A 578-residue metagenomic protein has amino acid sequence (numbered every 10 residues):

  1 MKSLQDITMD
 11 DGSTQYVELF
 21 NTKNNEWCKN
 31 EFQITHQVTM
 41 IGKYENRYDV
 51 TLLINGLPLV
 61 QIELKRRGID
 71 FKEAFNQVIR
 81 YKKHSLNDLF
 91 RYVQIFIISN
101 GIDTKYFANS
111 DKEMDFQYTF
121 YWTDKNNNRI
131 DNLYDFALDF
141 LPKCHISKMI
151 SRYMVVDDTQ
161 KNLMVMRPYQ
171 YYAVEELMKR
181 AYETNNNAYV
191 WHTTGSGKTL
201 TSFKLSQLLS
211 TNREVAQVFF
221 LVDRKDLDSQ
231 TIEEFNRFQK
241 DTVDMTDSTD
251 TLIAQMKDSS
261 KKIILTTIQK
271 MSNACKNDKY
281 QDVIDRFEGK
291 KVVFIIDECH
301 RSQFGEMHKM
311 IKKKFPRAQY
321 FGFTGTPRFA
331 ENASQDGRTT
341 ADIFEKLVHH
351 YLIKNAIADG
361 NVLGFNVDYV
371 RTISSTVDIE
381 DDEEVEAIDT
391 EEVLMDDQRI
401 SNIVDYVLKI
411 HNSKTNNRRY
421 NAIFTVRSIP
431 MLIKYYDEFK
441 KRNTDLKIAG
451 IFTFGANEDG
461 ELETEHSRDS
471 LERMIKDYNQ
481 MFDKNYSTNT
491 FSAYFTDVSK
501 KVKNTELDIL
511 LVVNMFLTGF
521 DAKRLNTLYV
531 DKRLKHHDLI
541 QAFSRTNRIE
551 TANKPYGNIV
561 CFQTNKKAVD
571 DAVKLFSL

Functional and structural regions predicted by a protein language model:
M1-Q217, D226-T242, S259-K262, Q269 (+2 more regions): ATP-dependent helicase/translocase motor core
R80-H84, R301-Q319, T546: Short, conserved "post-DEAD/DEAH" coupling segment immediately C-terminal to helicase motif II within the SF2/RecA-like
T193-T194, E298-R301, K314-A333, G360: Conserved helicase ATPase motor motifs in RecA-like P-loop NTPase domains
I263-I296, R301-M310, A493-S499, V512-N514: Conserved RecA-like ASCE ATPase "motif II neighborhood" in helicase/translocase motors
N332-N421, Y436-D445: Interdomain helical connector at the RecA1-RecA2 junction of SF1/SF2 helicase-like NTPases
E391-V512: Conserved C-terminal RecA-like helicase domain
V512, F516-Q541, G557-C561: A short beta-strand element within the Helicase C-terminal
R545-F576: Conserved segment of the helicase C-terminal RecA-like domain
